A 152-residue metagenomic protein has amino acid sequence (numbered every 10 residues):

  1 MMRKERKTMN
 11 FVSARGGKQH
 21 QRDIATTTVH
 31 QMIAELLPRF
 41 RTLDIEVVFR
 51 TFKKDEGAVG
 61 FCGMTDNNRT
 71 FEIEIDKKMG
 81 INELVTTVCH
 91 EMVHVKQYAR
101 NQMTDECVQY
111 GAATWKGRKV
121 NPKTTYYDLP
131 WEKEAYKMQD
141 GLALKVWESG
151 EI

Functional and structural regions predicted by a protein language model:
R3, K7-N67, I81: Auxiliary, metal-adjacent structural segments of Zn-dependent hydrolase domains
Q21, A25, V85, Y127 (+1 more regions): Hydrophobic (often cysteine-bearing) scaffold residues that line and stabilize catalytic clefts of nucleotide/cofactor
L43, Q102-M103, S149: Short, polar/charged, Gly/Pro-enriched helix-capping and turn/loop motifs at alpha-helix termini and inter-helix linkers
F71-T87: Short pre-active-site segment immediately N-terminal to the catalytic Zn-binding motif
N82, Y98-E132: Post-HEXXH active-site segment of zinc metalloproteases
T86-Y98, A135: Active-site recognition of the HExxH zinc-binding catalytic motif
N121, T125-I152: Long, well-structured alpha-helical subdomains associated with metal-dependent extracellular/ecto-lumenal hydrolases
